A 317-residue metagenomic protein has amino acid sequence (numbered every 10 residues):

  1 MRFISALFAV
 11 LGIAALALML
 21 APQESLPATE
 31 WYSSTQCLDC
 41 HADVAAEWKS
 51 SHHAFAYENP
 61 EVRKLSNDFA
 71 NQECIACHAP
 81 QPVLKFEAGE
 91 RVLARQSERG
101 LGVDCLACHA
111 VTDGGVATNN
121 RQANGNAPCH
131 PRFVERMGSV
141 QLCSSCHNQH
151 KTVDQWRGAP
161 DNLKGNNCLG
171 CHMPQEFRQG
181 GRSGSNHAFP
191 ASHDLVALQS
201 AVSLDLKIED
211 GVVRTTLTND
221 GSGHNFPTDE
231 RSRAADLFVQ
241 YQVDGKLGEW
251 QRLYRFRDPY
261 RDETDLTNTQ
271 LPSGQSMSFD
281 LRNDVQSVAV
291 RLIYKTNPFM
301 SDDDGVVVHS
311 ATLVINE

Functional and structural regions predicted by a protein language model:
S5-A17: Hydrophobic membrane-insertion alpha-helices, especially the h-region of bacterial N-terminal signal peptides
A15-N162: Sequence context of c-type cytochrome heme-c attachment sites
K151, L163-G165, G170, P174-E317: Short, conserved sequence motifs used for protein processing/export or organelle targeting and for catalysis
